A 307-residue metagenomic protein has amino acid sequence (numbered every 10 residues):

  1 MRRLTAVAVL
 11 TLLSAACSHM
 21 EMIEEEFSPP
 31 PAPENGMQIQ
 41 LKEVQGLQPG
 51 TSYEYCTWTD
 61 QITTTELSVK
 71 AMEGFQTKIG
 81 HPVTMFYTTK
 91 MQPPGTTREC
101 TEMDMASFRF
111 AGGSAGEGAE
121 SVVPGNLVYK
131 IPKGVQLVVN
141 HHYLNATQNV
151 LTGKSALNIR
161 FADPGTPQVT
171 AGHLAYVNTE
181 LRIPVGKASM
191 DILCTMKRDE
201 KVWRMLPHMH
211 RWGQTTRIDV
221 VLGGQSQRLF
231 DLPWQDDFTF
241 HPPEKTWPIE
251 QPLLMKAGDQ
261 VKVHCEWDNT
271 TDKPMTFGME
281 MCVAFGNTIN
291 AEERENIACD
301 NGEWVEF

Functional and structural regions predicted by a protein language model:
R2-A8: Sec-dependent signal peptide recognition, specifically the positively charged N-region followed immediately by
S14-A16: C-terminal motif of bacterial Sec signal peptides marking the signal peptidase cleavage site
H19-K201, P207-F307: Beta-strand-centric surfaces of beta-sandwich/beta-rich domains
